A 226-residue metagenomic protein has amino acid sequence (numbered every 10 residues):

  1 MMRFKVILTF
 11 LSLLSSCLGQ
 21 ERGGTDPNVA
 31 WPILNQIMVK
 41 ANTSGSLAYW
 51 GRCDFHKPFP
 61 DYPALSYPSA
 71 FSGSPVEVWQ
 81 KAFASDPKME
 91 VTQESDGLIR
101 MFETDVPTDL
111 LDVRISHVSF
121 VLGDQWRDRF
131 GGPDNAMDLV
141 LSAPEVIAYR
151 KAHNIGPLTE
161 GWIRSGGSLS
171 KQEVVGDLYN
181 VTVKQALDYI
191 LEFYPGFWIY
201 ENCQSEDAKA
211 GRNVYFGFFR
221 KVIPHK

Functional and structural regions predicted by a protein language model:
M1-K226: N-terminal targeting/assembly segments of extracytoplasmic apparatus and virion spike/baseplate proteins
